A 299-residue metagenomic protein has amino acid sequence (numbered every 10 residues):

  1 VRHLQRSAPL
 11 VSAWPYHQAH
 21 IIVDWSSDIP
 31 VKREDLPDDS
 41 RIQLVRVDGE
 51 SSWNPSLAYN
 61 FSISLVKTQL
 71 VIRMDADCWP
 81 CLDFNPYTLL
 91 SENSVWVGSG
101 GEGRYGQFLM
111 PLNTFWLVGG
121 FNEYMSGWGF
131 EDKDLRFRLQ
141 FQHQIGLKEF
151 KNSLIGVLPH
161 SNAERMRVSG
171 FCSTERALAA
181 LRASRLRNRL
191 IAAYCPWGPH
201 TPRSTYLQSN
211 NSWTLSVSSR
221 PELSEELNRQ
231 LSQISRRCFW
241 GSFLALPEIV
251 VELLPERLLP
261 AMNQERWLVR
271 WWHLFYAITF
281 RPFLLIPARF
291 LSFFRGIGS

Functional and structural regions predicted by a protein language model:
A8-E50: Acidic donor-binding segment of Leloir-type glycosyltransferases
G49-V66: Glycine-rich, basic loop-to-helix element that forms the pyrophosphate-binding segment of sugar-nucleotide handling
K67-T68, G106-G119: Conserved nucleotide-sugar donor-binding and metal-coordinating catalytic region shared by glycosyltransferases
V71: Short aromatic/hydrophobic "clamp" motif used to bind/position activated sugar donors
D75-W79: The conserved acidic donor/metal-binding loop of glycosyltransferases
D83-G100: Conserved donor-nucleotide/metal-binding helix-loop-beta segment in metal-dependent transferases, i.e., the alpha-helix
W128-D134: Acidic donor-binding loop at a coil-to-helix junction in glycosyltransferase catalytic cores that engages
F137-S299: C-terminal catalytic/acceptor-binding lobe
